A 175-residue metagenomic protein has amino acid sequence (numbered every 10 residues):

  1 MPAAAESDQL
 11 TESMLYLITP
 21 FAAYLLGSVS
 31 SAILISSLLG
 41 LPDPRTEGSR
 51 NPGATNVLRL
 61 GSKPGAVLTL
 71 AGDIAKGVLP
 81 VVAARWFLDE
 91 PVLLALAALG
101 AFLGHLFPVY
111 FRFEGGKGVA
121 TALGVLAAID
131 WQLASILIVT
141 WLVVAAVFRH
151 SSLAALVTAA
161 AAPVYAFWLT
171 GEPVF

Functional and structural regions predicted by a protein language model:
M1-L15: Short, strongly hydrophobic alpha-helical membrane anchors
L15, T19, P64-A71, A75-Y110 (+2 more regions): Nucleotide and nucleotide-moiety/phosphate-recognizing core
L15-G40: N-terminal signal-anchor transmembrane alpha helix
Y16-L17, V92-L94, L133-S135, S152-L156 (+1 more regions): Short, aromatic-rich membrane-interface segments at the entry and exit of alpha-helical transmembrane domains
A32-I35, G104-E114, W141-F148: C-terminal ends of transmembrane helices
I33-A66: Cytosolic, membrane-interface loops and tails of multi-pass inner-membrane proteins
P42-A54, Y110-L123, H150-T158: Short, non-helical or kinked segments that cap or interrupt transmembrane helices
L58-G61, A84-F87, G104, V119-F148 (+1 more regions): Interfacial segments of multi-pass membrane proteins
